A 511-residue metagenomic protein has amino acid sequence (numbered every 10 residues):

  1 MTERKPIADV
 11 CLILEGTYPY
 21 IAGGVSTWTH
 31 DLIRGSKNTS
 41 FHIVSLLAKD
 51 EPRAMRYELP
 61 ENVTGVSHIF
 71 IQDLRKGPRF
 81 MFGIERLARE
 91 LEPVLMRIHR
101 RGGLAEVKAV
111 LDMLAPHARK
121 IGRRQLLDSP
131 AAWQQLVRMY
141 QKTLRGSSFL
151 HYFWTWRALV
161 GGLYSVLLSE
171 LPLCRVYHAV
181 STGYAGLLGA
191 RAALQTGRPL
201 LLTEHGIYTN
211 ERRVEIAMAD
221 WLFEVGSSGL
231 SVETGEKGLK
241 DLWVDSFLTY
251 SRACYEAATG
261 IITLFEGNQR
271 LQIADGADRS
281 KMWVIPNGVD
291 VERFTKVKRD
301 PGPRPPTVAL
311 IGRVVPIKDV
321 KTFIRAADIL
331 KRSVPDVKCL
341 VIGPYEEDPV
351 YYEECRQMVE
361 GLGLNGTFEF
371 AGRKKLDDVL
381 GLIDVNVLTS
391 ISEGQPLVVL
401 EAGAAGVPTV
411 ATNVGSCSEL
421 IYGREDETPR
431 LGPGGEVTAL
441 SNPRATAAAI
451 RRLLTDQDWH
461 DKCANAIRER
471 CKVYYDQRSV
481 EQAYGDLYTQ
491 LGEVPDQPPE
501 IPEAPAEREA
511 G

Functional and structural regions predicted by a protein language model:
A193, A445-A448, R452, W459-Y474 (+1 more regions): A short, well-ordered alpha-helix in the C-terminal region of glycosyltransferases
G229-K237, Y352-R373: Nucleotide-activated donor-binding/catalytic signature segment of Leloir-type glycosyltransferases, i.e., the conserved
D245, V289, N365-L380: Conserved active-site histidine-acidic residue motif and adjacent donor-binding/catalytic loop of glycosyltransferases
K298-I329, L340: Conserved donor-binding/catalytic core segment of Leloir-type glycosyltransferases
K338-N365, V379: Short, structured helix-loop element that forms part of the nucleotide-activated donor/catalytic region
I391: Aromatic "clamp/platform" in nucleotide-sugar-dependent glycosyltransferases that forms part of the donor/acceptor
P408-A411, G415-Y422, E427-R430: Short hydrophobic beta-strand element within catalytic cores of glycosyltransferases and related nucleotide-activated
G423-P443, R452-Q457: Conserved acidic donor-binding segment of nucleotide-sugar-dependent glycosyltransferases
